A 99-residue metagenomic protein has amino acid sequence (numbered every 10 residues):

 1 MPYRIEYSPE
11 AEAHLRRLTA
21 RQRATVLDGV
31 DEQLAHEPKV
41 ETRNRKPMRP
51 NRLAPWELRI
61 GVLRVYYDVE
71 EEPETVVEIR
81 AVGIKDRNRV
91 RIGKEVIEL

Functional and structural regions predicted by a protein language model:
M1-V30, L99: Arg/Lys-rich, positively charged N-terminal/basic patches that mediate binding to nucleic acids
P2, R16, I60-L63, D68-L99: Enriched for short, Lys/Arg-rich terminal
R4-I5, E41, W56-L58, T75: Residues that recognize and position ribonucleotide moieties
A13, E32, H36, I84: Active-site micro-motifs of SAM-dependent methyltransferase domains
L27, R45, P55, V69-E71 (+1 more regions): A generic structural signal for ordered secondary structure
E32-E57: A short, surface-exposed loop/turn module that caps and links secondary-structure elements
